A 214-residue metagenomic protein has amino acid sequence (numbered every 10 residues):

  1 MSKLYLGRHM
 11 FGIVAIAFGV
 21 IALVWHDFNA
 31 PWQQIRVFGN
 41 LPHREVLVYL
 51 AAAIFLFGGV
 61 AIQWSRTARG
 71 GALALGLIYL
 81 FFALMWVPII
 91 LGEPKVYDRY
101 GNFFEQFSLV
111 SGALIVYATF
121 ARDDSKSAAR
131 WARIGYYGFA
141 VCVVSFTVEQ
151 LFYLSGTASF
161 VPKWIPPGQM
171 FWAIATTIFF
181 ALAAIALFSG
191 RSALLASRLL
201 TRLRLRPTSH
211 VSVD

Functional and structural regions predicted by a protein language model:
M1-D27, H43-Y153, M170-D214: Extended, low-polarity transmembrane helix blocks
W25-N40, F152-F171: Membrane-interface interhelical connector segments
